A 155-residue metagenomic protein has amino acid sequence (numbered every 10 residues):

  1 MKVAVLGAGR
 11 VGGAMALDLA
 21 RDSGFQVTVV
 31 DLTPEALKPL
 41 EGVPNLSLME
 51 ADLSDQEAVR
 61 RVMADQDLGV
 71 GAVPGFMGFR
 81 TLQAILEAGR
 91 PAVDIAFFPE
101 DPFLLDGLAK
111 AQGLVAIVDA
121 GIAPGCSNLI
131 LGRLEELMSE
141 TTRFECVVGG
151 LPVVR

Functional and structural regions predicted by a protein language model:
V3-G7: Conserved N-terminal Rossmann-fold NAD(P)-binding element of oxidoreductases
G12-G13: N-terminal Rossmann-fold NAD(P) dinucleotide-binding loop
T33-A36, P99: Helix N-cap at the beta1-alpha1 junction of Rossmann-like dinucleotide-binding domains, i.e., the first residues
V43-D55: Rossmann-fold cofactor-recognition segment
L53-D65: Conserved Rossmann-fold cofactor-binding substructure of NAD(P)-dependent oxidoreductases
L68-A84, F98-P102: Beta-loop-alpha module in the N-terminal Rossmann-like domain of NAD(P)-dependent dehydrogenases, especially those
I95-V118: Rossmann-fold NAD(P)-binding glycine/threonine-rich loop
G132-R155: Conserved anion/nucleotide-ligand pocket segment
